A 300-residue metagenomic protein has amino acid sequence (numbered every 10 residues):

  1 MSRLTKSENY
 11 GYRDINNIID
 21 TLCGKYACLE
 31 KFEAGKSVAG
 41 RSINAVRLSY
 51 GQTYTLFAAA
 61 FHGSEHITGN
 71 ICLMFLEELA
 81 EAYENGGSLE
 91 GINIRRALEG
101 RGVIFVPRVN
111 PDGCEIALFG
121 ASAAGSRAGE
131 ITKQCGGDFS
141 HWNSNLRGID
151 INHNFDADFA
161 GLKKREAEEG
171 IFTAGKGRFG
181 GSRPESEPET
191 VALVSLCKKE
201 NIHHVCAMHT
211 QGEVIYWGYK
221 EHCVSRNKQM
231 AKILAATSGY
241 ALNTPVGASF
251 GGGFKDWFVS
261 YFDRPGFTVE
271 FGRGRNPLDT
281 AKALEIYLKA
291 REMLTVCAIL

Functional and structural regions predicted by a protein language model:
M1-I18, K25, F159-L300: C-terminal accessory segments enriched in acidic
T21-F32: A domain-start/cap signature at the N-terminus of enzymes
K31-A34, G86-I94, N243-G247: Surface-exposed patches in mature extracellular/periplasmic domains of secreted proteins
A45-Q52: Short beta-strand-to-loop junctions in surface cap/lid or active-site-entrance loops
Q52, H66-I67, M74, A80-Y219 (+1 more regions): Active-site/substrate-binding loop(s) of hydrolase catalytic cores
Y54-H62: Short beta-strand element of the alpha/beta-hydrolase
